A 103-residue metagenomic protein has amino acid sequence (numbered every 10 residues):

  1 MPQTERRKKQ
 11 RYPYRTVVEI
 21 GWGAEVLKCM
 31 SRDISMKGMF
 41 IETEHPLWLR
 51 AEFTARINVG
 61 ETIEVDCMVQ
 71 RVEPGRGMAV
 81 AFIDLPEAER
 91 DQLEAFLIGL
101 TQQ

Functional and structural regions predicted by a protein language model:
M1-I34, E94-Q103: N-terminal helix initiation/capping motif
Y14-L49, T54, R76-A79: Short strand-loop-strand
V18, C67-V69: A structural signal for short, well-ordered beta-strand segments
K28-M30, E64-D66, R90: Well-ordered beta-strand positions in beta-sheet-rich domains
D33, V59, V69-R71, D84: A residue-level detector for short acidic-glycine micro-motifs
I57-I63: Short, charged beta-turn/beta-strand-edge "cap" motif at the junction between a beta-strand and an adjacent loop
V72-L100: C-terminal structural segments of small proteins and small subunits
